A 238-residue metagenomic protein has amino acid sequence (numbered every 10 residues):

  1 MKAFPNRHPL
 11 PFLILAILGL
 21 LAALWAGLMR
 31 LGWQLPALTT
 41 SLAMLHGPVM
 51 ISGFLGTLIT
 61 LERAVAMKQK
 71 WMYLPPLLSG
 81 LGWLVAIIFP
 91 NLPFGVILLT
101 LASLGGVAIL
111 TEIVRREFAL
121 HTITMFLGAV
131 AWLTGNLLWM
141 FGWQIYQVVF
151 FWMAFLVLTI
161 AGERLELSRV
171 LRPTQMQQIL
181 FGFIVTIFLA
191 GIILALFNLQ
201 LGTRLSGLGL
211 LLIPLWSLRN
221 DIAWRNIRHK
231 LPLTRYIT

Functional and structural regions predicted by a protein language model:
M1-T238: Hydrophobic alpha-helical transmembrane segments of multi-pass integral membrane proteins
